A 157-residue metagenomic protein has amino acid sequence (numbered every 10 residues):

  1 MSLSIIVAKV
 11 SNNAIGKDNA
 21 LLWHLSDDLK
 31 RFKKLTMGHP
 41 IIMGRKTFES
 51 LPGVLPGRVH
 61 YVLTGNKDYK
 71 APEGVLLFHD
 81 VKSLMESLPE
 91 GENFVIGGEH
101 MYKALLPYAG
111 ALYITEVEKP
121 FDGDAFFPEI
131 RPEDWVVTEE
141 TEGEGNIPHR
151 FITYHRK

Functional and structural regions predicted by a protein language model:
M1-I5: Extreme N-terminal starter segment of soluble prokaryotic enzymes
V7-K157: Flexible, gly/pro- and Lys/Arg-enriched active-site loops
